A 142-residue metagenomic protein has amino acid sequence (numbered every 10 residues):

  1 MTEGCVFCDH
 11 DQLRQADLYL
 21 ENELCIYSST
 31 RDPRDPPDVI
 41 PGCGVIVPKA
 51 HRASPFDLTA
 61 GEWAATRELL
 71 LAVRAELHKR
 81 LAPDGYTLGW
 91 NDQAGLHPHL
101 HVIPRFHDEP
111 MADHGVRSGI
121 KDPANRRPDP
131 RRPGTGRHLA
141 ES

Functional and structural regions predicted by a protein language model:
M1-S142: HIT superfamily nucleotide-processing domains
